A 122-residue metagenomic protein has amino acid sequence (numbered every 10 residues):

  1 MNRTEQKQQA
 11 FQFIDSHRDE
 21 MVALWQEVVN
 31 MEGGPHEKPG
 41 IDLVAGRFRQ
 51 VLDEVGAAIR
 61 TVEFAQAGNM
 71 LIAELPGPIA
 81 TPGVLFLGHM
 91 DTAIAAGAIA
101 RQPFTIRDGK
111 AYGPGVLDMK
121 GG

Functional and structural regions predicted by a protein language model:
N2-V116: Acidic/His- and Gly-rich active-site-bordering loop/insert found across diverse amide/peptide-bond hydrolases
L117-G122: Active-site alpha-helical elements of protease catalytic centers
